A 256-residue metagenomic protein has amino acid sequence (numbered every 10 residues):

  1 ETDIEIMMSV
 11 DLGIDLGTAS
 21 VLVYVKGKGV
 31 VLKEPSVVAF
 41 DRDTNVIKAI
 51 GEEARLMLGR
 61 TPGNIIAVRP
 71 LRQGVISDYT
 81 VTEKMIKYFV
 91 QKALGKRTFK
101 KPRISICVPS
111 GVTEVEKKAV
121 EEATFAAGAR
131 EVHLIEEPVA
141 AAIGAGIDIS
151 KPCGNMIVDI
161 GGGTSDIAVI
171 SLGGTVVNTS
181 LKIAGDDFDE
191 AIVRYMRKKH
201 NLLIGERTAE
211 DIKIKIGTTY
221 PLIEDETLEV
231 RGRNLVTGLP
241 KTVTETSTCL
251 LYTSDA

Functional and structural regions predicted by a protein language model:
E1-I160, A168-S254: Nucleotide/phosphate-binding catalytic cleft detector across ATP-hydrolyzing and phosphate-transferring enzymes
